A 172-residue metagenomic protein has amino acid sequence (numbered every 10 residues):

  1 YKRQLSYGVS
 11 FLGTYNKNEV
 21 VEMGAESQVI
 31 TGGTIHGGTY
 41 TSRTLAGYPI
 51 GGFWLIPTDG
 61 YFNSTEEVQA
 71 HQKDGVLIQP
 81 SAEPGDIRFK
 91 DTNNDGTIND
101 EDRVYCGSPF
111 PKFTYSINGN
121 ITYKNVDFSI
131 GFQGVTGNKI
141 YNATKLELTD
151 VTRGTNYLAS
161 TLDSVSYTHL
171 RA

Functional and structural regions predicted by a protein language model:
Y1, T168-A172: Conserved small/polar residues in nucleotide/adenosyl-binding loops
R3-G107, T149, N156-L162, S166: Conserved small-residue
L5, P111-Y115: Residues that define the transmembrane beta-barrel architecture of outer-membrane proteins
Y7-V9, I117, Y123, F128-I130: Transmembrane beta-strands of outer-membrane beta-barrel proteins
G13-E19, Y123-N125, G134-N138: Transmembrane beta-strands of outer-membrane beta-barrel pores
V104-Y105, Y115-N118: Generic recognition of flexible, low-complexity loop/linker segments
G131-Y157: Small-side-chain secondary-structure face that scaffolds active or pore-lining regions
